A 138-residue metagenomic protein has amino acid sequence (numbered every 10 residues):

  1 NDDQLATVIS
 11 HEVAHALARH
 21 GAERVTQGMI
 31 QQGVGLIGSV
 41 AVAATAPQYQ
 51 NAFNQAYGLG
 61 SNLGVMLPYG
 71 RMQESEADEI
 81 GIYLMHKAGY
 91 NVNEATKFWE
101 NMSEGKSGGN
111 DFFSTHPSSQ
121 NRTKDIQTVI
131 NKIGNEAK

Functional and structural regions predicted by a protein language model:
N1-K138: A Zn2+-metalloprotease active-site environment signal
